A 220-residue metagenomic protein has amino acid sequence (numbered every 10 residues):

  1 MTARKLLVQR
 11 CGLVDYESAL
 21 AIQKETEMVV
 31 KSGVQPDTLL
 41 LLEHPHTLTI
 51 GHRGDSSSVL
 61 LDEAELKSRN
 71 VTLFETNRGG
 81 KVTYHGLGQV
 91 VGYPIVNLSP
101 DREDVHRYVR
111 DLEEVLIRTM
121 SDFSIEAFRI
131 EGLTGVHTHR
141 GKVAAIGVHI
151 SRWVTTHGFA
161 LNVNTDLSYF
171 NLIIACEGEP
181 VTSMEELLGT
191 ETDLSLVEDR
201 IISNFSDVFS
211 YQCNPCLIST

Functional and structural regions predicted by a protein language model:
M1-V143, I174, T192, T220: N-terminal lobe of the biotin/lipoate ligase/transferase fold
N70, N77, N97, N162-N164 (+3 more regions): Detector for Asparagine
T138-G189: Catalytic cores of processing enzymes, dominated by hydrolases/peptidases, characterized by acidic/His-rich
L167-T220: C-terminal accessory segment of soluble enzyme catalytic cores
